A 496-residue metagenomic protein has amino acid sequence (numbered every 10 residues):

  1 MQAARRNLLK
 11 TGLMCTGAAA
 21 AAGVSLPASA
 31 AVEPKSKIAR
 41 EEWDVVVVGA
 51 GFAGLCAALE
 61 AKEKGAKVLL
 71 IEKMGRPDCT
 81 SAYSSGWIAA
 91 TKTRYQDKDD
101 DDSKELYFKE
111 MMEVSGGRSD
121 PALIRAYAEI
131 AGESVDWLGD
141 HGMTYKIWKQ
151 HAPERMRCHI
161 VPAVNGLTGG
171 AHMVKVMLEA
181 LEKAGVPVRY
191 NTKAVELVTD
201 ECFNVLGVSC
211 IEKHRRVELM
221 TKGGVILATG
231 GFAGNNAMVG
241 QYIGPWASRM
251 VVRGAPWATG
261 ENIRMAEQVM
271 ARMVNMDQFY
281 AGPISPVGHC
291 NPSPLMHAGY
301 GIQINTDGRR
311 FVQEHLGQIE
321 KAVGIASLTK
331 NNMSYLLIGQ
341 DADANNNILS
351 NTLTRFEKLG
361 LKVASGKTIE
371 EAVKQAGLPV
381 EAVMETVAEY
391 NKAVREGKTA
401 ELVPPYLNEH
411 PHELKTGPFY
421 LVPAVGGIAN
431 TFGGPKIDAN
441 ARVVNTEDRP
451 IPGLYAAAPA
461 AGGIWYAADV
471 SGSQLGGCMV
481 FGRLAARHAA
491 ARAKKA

Functional and structural regions predicted by a protein language model:
M1-T16: N-terminal secretory signal peptides and thylakoid transit peptides that target proteins across membranes
A39-G51: Beta1/beta-strand and adjacent pyrophosphate-binding region of the FAD-binding site in flavoprotein oxidoreductases
K64-S81: Glycine-rich FAD pyrophosphate-binding loop
A90-A126: Glycine-rich active-site loop/strand segments that organize a redox cofactor
E129-V217, K222, N236-M238, Y280 (+1 more regions): Conserved redox-cofactor binding core of oxidoreductases
M220-S285, C290, L475, F481-L484: Glycine-rich loop(s) and the adjacent beta-strand/alpha-helix scaffold that form part
T259, I263-E267, A271-L378, A382: An anion/pyrophosphate-binding glycine-rich loop and adjacent beta-alpha core in soluble alpha-beta enzymes
A382-A468: A glycine-rich dinucleotide-binding beta-alpha-beta segment and adjacent secondary-structure elements that constitute
